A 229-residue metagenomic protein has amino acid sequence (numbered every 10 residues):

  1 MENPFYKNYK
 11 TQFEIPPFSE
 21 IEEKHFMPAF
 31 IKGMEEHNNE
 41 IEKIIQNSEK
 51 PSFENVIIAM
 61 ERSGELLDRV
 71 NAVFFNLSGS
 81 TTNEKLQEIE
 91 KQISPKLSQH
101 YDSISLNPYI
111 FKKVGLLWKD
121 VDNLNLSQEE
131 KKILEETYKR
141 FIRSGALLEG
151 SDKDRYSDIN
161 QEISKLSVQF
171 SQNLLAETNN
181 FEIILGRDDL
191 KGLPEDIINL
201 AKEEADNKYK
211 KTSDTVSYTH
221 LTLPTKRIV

Functional and structural regions predicted by a protein language model:
E2-P194: N-terminal helix-rich structural modules
Y6-K10, K210, T219: Compositionally biased, intrinsically disordered low-complexity regions enriched in proline and serine
D196-L200: Extracellular/periplasmic solute-recognition and catalytic clefts
A201-K210: Catalytic nucleotidyl-transfer cores of nucleotide-processing enzymes
T219-T225: Conserved small/polar residues in nucleotide/adenosyl-binding loops
